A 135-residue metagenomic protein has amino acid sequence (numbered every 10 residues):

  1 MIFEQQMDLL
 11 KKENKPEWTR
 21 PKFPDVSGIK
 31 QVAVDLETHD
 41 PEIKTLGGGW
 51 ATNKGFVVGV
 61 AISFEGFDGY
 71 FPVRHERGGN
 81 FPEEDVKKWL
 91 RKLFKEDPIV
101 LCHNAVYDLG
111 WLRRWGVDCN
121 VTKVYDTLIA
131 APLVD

Functional and structural regions predicted by a protein language model:
I2-D135: Conserved RNase H-like, two-metal-ion catalytic cores of nucleic-acid enzymes
